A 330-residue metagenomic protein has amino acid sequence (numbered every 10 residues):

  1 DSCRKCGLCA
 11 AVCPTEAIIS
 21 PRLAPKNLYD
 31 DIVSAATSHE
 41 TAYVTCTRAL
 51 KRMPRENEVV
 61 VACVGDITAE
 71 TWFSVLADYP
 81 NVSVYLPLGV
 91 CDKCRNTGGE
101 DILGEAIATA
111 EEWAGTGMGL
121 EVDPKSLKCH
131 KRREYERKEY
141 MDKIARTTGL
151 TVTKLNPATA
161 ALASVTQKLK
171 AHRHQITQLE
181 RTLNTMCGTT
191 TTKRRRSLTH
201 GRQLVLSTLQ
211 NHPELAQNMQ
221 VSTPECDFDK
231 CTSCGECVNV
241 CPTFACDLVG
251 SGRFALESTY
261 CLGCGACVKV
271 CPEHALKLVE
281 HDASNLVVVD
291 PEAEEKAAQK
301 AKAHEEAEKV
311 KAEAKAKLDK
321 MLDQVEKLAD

Functional and structural regions predicted by a protein language model:
D1-K5, I18-D30, K125-K131, R181-S197 (+4 more regions): Ferredoxin-like iron-sulfur electron-transfer modules
C3-C9, C13, C91-C94, C231-C237 (+3 more regions): Short cysteine clusters
L8, T109, E139, K143: Alpha-helical scaffold segments in soluble metabolic enzymes
A11-C129, A160, S164-A171, A266-D330: Flanking helices and flexible, charged tails adjoining ferredoxin-like Fe-S electron-transfer domains in multi-subunit
E70, V221, E236: Short, well-structured alpha-helical interface segments that form or flank functional binding sites
C129-T159: N-terminal secretory signal peptides and thylakoid transit peptides that target proteins across membranes
E139, Y260, A275: Ca2+-coordinating acidic residues in Ca2+-binding motifs
A158-T192, R196-G201, V205-T208: Terminal interaction modules at protein C-ends
